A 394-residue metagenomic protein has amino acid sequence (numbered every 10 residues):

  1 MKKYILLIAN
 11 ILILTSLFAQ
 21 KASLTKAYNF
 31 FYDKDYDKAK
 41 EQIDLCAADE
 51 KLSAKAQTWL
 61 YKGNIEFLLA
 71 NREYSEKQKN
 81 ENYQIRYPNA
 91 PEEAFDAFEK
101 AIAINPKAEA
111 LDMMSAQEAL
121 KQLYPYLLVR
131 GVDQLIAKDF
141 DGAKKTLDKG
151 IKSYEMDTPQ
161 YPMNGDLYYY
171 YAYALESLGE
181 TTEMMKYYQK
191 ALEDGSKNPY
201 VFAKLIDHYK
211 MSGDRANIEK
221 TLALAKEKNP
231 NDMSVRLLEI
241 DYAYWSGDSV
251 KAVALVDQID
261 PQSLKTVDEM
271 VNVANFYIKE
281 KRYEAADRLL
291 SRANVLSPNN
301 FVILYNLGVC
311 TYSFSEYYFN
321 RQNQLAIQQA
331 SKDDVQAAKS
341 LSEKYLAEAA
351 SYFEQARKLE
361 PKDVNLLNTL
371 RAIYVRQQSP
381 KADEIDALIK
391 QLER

Functional and structural regions predicted by a protein language model:
Q20-K77, R86: Start-of-domain marker
K26, K62, L69, L123 (+9 more regions): Structural register within alpha-helical repeat arrays
F30, E66, Q134, Y168 (+7 more regions): Residue at a conserved register position within TPR or TPR-like alpha-solenoid repeats
K51-S53, P106, E155, P162 (+5 more regions): Short coil turns that delineate tetratricopeptide repeat
A56-T58, A110-L111, Q160, L167 (+6 more regions): TPR alpha-solenoid repeat register
I65-A137, Y154-G165, S313-Y352: Short coil/linker segments at helix-helix boundaries
